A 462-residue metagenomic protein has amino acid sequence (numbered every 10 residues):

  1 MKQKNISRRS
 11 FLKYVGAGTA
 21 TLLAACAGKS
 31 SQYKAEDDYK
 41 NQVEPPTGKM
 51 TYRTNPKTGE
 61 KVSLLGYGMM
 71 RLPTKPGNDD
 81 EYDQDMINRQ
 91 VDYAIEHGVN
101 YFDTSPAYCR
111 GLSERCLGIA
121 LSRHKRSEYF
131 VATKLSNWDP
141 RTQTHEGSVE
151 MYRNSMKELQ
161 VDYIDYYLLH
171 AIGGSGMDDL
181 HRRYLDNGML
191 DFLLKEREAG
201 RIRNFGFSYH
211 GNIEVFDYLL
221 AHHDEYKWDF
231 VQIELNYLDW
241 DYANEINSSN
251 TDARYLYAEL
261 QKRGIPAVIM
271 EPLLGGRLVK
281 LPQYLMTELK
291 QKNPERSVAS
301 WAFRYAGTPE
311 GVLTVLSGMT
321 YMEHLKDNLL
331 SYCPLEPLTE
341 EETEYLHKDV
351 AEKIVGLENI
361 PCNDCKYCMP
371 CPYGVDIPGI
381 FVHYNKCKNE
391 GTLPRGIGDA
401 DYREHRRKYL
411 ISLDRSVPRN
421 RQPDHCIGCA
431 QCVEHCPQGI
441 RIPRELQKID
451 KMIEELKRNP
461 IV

Functional and structural regions predicted by a protein language model:
M1-S31: N-terminal export signals
Q3-L12, C368, C426-C432: Twin-arginine (Tat) signal peptide motif
C26-G66: C-terminal segment of N-terminal export signals and the immediately downstream linker at the start of the mature
P56-G59, G118-R126, M156-Q160, L220-Y226 (+1 more regions): Acidic (Asp/Glu)-rich catalytic clusters
D80-A94, T144-E158, I213-L220, A299-F303: Short, acidic/polar
L159-D179: Active-site groove signature of glycoside hydrolases
I172-V382, K386-H405, E434, R444: Beta/alpha (TIM)-barrel catalytic core signal, keyed to glycine-rich beta->alpha loops juxtaposed to Asp/Glu that bind
E344-M369, R403-G428, Q447, M452-V462: Ferredoxin-like iron-sulfur electron-transfer modules
